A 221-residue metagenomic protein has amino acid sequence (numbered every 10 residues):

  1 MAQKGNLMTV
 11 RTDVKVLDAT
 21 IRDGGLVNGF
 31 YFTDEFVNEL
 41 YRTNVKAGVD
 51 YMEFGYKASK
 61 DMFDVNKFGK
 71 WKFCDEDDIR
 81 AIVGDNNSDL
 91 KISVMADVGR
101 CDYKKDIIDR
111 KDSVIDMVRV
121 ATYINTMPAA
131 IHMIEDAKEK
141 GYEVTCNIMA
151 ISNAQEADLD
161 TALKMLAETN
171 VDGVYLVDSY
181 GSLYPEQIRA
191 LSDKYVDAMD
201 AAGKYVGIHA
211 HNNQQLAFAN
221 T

Functional and structural regions predicted by a protein language model:
A2-T9, V37-K46, L163-K164: Short amphipathic alpha-helices and their capping/turn segments at secondary-structure boundaries
Q3-G29, D89, S113, I134-M149 (+1 more regions): N-terminal small/glycine-rich loop or linker at the start of catalytic domains across soluble metabolic enzymes
G24, N44, V118, V174: Conserved, mostly hydrophobic/aromatic
G29-E39, T122-A129: Glycine-rich anion/phosphate-binding loops
T33-E35, W71-E76, D158-K164, I188-K194 (+1 more regions): Charged helix-capping and loop-helix junction motifs
Y41, I107-I108, I134, L163 (+2 more regions): Generic hydrophobic/aromatic pocket-lining and core-packing "Φ" positions
V45, Y51, Y56-A162: Active-site beta->alpha loop and helix N-cap motifs at the rims of alpha/beta catalytic domains
G173, V177-T221: Catalytic alpha/beta core domains of metabolic enzymes, predominantly
